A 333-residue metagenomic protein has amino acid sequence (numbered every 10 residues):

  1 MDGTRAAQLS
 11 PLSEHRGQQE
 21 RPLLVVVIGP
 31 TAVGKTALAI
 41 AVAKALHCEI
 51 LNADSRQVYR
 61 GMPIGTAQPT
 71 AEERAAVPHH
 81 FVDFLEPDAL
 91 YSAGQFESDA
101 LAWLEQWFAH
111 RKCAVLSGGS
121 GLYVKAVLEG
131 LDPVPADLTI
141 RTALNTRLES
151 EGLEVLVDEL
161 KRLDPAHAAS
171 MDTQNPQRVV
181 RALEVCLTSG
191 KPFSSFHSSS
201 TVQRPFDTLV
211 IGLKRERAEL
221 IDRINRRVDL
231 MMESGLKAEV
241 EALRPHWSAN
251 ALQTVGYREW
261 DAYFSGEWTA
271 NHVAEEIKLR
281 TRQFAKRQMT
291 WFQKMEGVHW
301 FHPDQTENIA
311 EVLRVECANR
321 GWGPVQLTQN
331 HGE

Functional and structural regions predicted by a protein language model:
M1-E333: Phosphate/pyrophosphate-binding catalytic cores of soluble transferases and nucleic-acid-acting enzymes
